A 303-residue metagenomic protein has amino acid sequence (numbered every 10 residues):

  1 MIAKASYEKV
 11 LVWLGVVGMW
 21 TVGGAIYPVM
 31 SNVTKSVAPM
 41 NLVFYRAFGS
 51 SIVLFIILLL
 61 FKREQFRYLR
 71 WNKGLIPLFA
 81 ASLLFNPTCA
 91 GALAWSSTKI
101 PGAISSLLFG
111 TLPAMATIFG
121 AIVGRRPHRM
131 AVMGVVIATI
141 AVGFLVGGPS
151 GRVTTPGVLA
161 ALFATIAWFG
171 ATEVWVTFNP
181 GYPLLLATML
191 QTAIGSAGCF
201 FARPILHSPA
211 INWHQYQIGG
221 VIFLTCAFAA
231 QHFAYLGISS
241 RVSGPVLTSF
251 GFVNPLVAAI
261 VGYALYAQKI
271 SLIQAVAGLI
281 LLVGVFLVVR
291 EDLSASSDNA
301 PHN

Functional and structural regions predicted by a protein language model:
M1-F44, G91, W95, S150-T177 (+4 more regions): Glycine-/small-residue-enriched transmembrane alpha-helix faces in small-molecule transporters and effluxers
T21-G24, F55, L83-P87, G91 (+9 more regions): Hydrophobic/small/kink-forming positions within alpha-helical transmembrane segments of polytopic membrane proteins
V22, I26-Y27, F55-S105, F109 (+2 more regions): Specific transmembrane alpha-helical segments of multi-pass solute transporters/efflux pumps, especially DMT/EamA
P28-P39, Q65-Y68, W95-T98, G143-P156 (+2 more regions): Membrane-interface helix termini and inter-helical loops of multi-pass transporters
V33, L42, R46, S96 (+7 more regions): Hydrophobic/aromatic residues within transmembrane alpha-helices of multi-pass small-molecule transporters
F44-Y45, A90, I104-T111, V174-A197 (+1 more regions): Helix-helix packing/entry segments at the starts of transmembrane helices
L54, T111, P127-G147, C199 (+3 more regions): Hydrophobic transmembrane alpha-helices of multi-pass small-molecule transport proteins
N72-A80, R126-A138, V158-A161, Y182-T192 (+1 more regions): Cytoplasmic-side transmembrane-helix entry/capping segments in multi-pass membrane proteins
